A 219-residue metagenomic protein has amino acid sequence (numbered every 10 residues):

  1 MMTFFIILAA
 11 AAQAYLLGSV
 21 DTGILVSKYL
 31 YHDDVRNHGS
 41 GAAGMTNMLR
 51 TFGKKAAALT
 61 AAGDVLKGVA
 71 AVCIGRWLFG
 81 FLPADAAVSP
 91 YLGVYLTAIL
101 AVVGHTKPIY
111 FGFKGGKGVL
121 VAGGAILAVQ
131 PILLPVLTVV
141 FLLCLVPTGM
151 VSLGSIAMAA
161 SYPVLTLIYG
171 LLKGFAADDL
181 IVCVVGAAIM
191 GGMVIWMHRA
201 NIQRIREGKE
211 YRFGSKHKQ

Functional and structural regions predicted by a protein language model:
M1-A9, C73-L96, L127-L134, I168-V185: Helix-coil boundary and interhelical linker segments in multi-pass alpha-helical membrane proteins
I6, A10, A14-S19, G23 (+13 more regions): Alpha-helical transmembrane segments in multi-pass membrane proteins
G23-V26, V103-K114, V140-G149, H198-Q203: C-terminal ends of transmembrane helices
I24-A57, G115, Q203-Q219: Cytosolic, membrane-interface loops and tails of multi-pass inner-membrane proteins
D34-G44, I109-G123, M150-S161: Short, non-helical or kinked segments that cap or interrupt transmembrane helices
L49-K54, G75-F79, L100, G118-T148 (+1 more regions): Interfacial segments of multi-pass membrane proteins
P135-L137, V151-A159, A177-A187: Loop-to-transmembrane alpha-helix initiation sites
F175-A177, V182-Q219: C-terminal membrane-associated helical module and adjoining short loops/tails
